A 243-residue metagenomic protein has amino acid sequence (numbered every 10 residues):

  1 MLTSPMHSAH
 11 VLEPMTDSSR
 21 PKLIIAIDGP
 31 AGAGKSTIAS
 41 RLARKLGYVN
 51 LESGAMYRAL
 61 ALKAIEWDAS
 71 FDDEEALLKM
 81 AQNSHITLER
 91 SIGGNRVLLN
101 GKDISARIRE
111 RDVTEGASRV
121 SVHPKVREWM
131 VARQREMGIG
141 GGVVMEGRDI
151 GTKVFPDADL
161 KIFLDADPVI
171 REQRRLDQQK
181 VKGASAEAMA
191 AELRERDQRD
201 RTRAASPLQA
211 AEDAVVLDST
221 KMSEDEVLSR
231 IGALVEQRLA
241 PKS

Functional and structural regions predicted by a protein language model:
T16-D17, L99, D103-S105, Q173-L176 (+3 more regions): NTP-dependent small-molecule kinase module
I27: Hydrophobic anchor at the beta1->P-loop junction of P-loop NTPases
P30: P-loop (Walker A) phosphate-binding loop of NTP-binding proteins
K35: Conserved lysine of the Walker
I38: Hydrophobic positions on the alpha1 helix immediately C-terminal to the Walker A/P-loop
R41-E110: N-terminal phosphate/diphosphate-binding loop that engages ATP/GTP or pyrophosphate donors across diverse enzyme folds
E89, Q134-G141, R148-K153, D157 (+1 more regions): Small-molecule kinase domains that catalyze NTP-dependent phosphoryl transfer to phosphate-bearing small molecules
S105-V181: ATP-dependent NMP and nucleoside kinases share a basic, alpha-helical "lid"
